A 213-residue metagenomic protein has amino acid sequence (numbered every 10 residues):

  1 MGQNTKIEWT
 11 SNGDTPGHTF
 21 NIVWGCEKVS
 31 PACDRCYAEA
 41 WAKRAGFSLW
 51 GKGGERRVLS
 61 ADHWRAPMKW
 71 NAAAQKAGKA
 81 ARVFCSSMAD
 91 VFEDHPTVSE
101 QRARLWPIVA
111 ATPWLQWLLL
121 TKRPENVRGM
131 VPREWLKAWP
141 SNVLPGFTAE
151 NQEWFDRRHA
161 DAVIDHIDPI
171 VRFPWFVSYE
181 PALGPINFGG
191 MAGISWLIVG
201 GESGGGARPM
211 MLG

Functional and structural regions predicted by a protein language model:
M1-R82, D90: N-terminal [4Fe-4S]-dependent radical SAM core
H63-G213: Conserved AdoMet/S-adenosylmethionine-binding subsite of the radical SAM
